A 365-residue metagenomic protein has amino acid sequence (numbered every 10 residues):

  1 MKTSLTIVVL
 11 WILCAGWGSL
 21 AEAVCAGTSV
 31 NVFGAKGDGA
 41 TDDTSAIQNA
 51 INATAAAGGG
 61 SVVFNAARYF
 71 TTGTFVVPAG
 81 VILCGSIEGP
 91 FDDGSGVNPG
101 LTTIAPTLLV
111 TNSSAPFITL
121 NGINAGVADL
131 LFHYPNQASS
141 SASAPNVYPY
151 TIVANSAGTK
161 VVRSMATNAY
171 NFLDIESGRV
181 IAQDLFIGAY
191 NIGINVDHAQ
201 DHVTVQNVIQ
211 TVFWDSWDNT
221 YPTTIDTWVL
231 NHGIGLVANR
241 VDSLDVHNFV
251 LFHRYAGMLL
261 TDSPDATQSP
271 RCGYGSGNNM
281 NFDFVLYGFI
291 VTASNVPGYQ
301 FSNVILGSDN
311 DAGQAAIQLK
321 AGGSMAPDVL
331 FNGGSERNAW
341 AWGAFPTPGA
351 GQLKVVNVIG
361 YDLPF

Functional and structural regions predicted by a protein language model:
M1-L5: Positively charged n-region of N-terminal signal peptides that target proteins for export
I7-S19: Bacterial N-terminal signal peptides
A21-A26: Boundary at the C-terminal end of the N-terminal hydrophobic targeting segment
V30-N65: Acidic Gly/Asp/Thr-rich repetitive segments characteristic of extracellular carbohydrate-active and adhesion proteins
S45, A144-N146, V162-A169, S177-Y190 (+6 more regions): Extended beta-solenoid/beta-helix repeat architectures
N52, A56-S114, L131-F132, A166-A169: N-terminal extracellular ligand-recognition/capping segment immediately after the signal peptide
N65, P78, C84-S86, L120-N121 (+24 more regions): Feature marks extracellular polysaccharide-active and adherence modules
T72, P99-T119, D129, S140-V153 (+7 more regions): Extracellular beta-strand/beta-solenoid scaffold signature
